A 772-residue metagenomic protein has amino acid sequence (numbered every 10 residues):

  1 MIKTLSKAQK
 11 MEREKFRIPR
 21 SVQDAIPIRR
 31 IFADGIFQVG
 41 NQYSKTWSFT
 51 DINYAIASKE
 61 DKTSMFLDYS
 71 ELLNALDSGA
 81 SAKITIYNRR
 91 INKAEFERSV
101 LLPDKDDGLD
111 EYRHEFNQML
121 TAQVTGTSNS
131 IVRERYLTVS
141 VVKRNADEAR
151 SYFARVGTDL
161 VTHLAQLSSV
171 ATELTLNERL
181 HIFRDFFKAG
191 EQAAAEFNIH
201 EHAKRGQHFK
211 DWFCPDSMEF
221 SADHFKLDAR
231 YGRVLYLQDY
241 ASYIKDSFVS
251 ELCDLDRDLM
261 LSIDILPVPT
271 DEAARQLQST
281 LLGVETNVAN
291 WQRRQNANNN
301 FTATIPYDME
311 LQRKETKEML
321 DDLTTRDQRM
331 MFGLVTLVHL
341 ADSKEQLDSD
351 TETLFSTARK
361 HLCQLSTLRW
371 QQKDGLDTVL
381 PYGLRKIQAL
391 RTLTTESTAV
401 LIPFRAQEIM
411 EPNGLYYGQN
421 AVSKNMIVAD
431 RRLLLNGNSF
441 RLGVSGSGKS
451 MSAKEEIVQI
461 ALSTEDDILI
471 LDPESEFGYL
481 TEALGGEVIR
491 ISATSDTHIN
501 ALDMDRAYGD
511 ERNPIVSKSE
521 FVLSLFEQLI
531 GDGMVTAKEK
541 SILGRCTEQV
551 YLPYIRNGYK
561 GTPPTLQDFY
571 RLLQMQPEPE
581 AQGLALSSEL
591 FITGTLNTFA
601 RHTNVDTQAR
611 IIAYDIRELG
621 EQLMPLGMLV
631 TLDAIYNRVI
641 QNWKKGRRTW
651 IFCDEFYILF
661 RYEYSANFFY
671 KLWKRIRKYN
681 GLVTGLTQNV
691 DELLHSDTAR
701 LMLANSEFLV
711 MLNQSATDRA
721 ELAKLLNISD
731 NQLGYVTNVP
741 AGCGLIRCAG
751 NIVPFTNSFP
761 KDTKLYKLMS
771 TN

Functional and structural regions predicted by a protein language model:
M1-F404: Extended, folded cores of ATP/NTP-driven motor/assembly subunits in large transport and secretion machines
I52, K59-S78, R89, C253 (+9 more regions): P-loop NTPase motor domains
R441: Hydrophobic anchor at the beta1->P-loop junction of P-loop NTPases
K449: Conserved lysine of the Walker
S452: Hydrophobic positions on the alpha1 helix immediately C-terminal to the Walker A/P-loop
Q459-L469: Post-Walker A helix-loop "phosphate-sensing" segment adjacent to the P-loop in P-loop NTPases
G485-I489, T698-M711: A short helix-turn-beta junction within AAA+ P-loop NTPase domains corresponding to the substrate/partner-engaging
L726-N772: Conserved P-loop NTPase
